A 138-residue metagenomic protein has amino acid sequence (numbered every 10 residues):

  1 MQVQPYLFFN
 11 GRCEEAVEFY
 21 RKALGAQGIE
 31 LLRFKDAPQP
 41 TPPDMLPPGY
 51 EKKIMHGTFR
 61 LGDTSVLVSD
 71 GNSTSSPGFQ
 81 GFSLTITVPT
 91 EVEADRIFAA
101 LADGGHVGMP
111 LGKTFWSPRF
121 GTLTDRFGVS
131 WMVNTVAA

Functional and structural regions predicted by a protein language model:
V3, L24, I29-L32, K53 (+3 more regions): Vicinal oxygen chelate
L7-D63: Core segments of cupin and vicinal oxygen chelate
